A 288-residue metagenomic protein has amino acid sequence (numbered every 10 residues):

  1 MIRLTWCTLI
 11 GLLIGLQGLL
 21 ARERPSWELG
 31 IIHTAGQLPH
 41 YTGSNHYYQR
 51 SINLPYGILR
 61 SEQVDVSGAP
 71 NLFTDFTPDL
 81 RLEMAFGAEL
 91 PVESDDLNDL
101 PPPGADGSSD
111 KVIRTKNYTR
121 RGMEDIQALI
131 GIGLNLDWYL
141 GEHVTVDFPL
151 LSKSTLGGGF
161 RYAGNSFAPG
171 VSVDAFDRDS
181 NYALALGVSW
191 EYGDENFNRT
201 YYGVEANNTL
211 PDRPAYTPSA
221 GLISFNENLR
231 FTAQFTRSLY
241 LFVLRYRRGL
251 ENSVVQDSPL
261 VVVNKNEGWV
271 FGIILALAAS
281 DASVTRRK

Functional and structural regions predicted by a protein language model:
W6-G15: Bacterial N-terminal signal peptides
A21-Q63, A278: Short glycine/proline- and aromatic-enriched beta-strand/turn motifs that initiate or cap beta-hairpins
L29-H33, P55, M84-F86, V146-L150 (+5 more regions): Membrane-embedded beta-strand positions of outer-membrane beta-barrel proteins
T34, Y56-R60, F73, G133-Y139 (+4 more regions): Transmembrane beta-barrel domains of outer membrane proteins
A35-P39, L59-S61, F86-V92, L150-L156 (+4 more regions): Transmembrane beta-strands of outer-membrane beta-barrel pores
L54, V171, N264-K288: Outer-membrane beta-barrel "beta-signal"
E62-D65, L80, E142-V146, D179-Y182 (+2 more regions): Repeated loop/turn-to-beta-strand initiation elements of outer-membrane beta-barrel proteins
G68-S180, E195-S219, L260-K265: Outer-membrane pore/translocation modules
